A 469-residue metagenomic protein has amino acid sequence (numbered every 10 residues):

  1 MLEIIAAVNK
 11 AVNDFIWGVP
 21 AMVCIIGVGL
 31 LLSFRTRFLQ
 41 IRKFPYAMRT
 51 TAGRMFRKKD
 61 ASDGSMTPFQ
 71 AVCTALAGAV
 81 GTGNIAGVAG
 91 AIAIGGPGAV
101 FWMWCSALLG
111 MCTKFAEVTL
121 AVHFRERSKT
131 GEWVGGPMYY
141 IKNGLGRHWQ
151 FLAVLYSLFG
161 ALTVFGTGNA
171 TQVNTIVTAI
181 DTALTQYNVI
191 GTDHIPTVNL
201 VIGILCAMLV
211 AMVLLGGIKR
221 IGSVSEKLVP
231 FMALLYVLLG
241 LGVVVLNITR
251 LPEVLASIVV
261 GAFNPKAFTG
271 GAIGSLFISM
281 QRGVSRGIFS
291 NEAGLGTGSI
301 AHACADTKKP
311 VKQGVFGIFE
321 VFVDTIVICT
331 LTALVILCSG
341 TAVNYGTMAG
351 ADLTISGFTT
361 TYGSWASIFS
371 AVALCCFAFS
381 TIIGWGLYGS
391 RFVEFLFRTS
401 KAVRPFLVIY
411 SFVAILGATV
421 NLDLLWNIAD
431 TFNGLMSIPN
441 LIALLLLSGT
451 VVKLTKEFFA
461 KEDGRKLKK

Functional and structural regions predicted by a protein language model:
M1-T82, I92-A99, G110, S411 (+2 more regions): N-terminal alpha-helical transmembrane segments of multi-pass membrane transport and channel/translocase proteins
I4-I5, R35-Q40, G83-V88, G166-I176 (+6 more regions): Transmembrane helix-loop junctions in multi-pass membrane proteins
C24-L31, R35-M48, V173-I180, T197-N247 (+4 more regions): Membrane-interface loop-to-helix entry segments
L31-S33, S106-G131, M138, K142-N174 (+3 more regions): Helix-loop-helix module between adjacent transmembrane segments
F38-M66, G90-V100, W104, C112-R147 (+4 more regions): Flexible loop linkers connecting adjacent transmembrane helices in multi-pass alpha-helical membrane transporters
K58-S65, G96-C105, N143-L155, N188-T197 (+2 more regions): Membrane-interface alpha-helices at helix entry/exit sites of multi-pass transporters
K59-I94, L120-G144, L155-A161, I273-F322: Alpha-helical membrane segments and immediately flanking helix-loop junctions that form or couple to the substrate/ion
E117-R125, L241-S257, P265-G271, C304-T307 (+2 more regions): Extracellular/periplasmic helix-exit of transmembrane alpha-helices
